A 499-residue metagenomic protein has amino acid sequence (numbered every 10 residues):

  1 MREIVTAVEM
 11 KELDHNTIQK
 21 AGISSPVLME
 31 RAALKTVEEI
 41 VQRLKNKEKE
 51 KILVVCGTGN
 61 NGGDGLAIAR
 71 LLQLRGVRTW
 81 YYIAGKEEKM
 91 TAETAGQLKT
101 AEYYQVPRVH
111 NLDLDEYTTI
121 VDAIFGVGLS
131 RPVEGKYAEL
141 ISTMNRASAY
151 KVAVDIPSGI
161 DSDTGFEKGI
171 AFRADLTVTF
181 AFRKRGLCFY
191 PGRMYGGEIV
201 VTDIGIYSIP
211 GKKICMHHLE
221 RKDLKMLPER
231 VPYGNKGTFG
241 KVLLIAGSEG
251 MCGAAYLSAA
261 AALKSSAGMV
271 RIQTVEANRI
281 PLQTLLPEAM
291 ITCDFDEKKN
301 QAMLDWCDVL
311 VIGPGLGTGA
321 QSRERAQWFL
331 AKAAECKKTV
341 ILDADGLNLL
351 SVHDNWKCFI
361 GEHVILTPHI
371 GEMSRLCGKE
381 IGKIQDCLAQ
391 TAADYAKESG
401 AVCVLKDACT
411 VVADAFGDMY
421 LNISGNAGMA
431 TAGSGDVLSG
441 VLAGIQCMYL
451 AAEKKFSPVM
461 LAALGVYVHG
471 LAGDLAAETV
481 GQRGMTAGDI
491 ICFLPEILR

Functional and structural regions predicted by a protein language model:
M1-Y81, T91, L187-V340, A344 (+2 more regions): Small-residue (G/A/S/T)-rich helix-start motifs and N-terminal tracts that mark the onset
A67-N145, I280-T292, Q301-A302, W306: N-terminal small/polar loop signature for handling phosphorylated ligands or for N-terminal nucleophile
G85-E88, P157-S158, D345-G346: Short beta-alpha junction loops
Q97-L98, Y137-I141, A174, A326 (+2 more regions): Amphipathic alpha-helical segments in well-structured domains
T118-T119, I124-C215: Internal gly/pro-rich beta-alpha loop/helix module that stabilizes soluble enzyme cofactors or their anionic handles
